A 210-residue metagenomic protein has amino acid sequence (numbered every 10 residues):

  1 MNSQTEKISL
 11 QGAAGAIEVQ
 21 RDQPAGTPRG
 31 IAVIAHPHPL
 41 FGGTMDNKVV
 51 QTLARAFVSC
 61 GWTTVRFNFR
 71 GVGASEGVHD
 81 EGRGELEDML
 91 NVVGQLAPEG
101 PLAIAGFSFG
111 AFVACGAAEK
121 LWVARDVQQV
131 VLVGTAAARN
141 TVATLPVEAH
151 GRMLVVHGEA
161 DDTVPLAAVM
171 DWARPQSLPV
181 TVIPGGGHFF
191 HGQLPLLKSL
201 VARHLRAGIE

Functional and structural regions predicted by a protein language model:
L10-G12, A16-E99: Serine-hydrolase catalytic machinery in alpha/beta-hydrolase-like enzymes
P37-H38, V130-N140, G158: Active-site nucleophile loop of the alpha/beta-hydrolase fold
I104-G106, V133: Short beta-strand immediately N-terminal to the catalytic nucleophile in serine-hydrolase-like folds
G106-A114: Gly/Ala-rich beta-loop-alpha elbow adjacent to hydrolase catalytic centers
A138-R139, E159-V164, H188-F189: Acidic catalytic loop of the alpha/beta-hydrolase fold
A149-H150, L154-H157, D161: Short beta-strand/loop motif that positions the catalytic acidic residue of the alpha/beta-hydrolase fold
E159-L178: Conserved loop-alpha-helix segment in the C-terminal half of the alpha/beta-hydrolase fold that carries the catalytic
G186-K198: Catalytic histidine-centered segment of alpha/beta-hydrolase-like enzymes
